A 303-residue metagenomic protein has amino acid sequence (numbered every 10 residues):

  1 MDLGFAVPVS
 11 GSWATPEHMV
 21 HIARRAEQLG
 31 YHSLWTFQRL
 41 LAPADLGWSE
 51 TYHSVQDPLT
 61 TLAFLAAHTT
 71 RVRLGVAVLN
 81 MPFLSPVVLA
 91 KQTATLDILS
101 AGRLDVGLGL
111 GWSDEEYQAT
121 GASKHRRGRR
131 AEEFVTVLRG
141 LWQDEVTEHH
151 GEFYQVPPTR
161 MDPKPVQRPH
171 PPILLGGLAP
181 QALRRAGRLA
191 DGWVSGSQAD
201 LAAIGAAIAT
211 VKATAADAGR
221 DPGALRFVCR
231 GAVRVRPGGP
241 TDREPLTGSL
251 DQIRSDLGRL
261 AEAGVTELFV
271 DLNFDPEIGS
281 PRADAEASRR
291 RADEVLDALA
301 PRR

Functional and structural regions predicted by a protein language model:
M1-H68, P169-P171, N273, I278-A298: N-terminal beta1-alpha1-beta2 module of alpha/beta enzyme domains
L3-V7, L34-T36, L74-A77, L104-L108 (+4 more regions): Hydrophobic faces of well-ordered beta-strands that scaffold small-molecule active sites in alpha/beta enzyme cores
F5-P16, L79-V87, Q167-L178, P237-D251: Active-site mouth loops of central-metabolism enzymes
P8-S10, R39-L41, L79-M81, G109-E115 (+4 more regions): Active-site beta-loop-alpha junctions enriched in small/polar residues
A14-A26, V88-Q92, L175-R185, L246-L260: Short, acidic/polar
H18, A42-S49, A63, V76 (+2 more regions): Internal, glycine-rich beta/alpha segment that forms the wall or movable "lid" of small-molecule/cofactor binding
E27-Q28, H32, H125-V166, G196-R303: An alpha-helical appendage that flanks or caps ligand/catalytic pockets
H68-R71, S100, G187-W193, G264-T266: Glycine-enriched alpha-helix->loop->beta-strand junction motifs that scaffold or abut catalytic
